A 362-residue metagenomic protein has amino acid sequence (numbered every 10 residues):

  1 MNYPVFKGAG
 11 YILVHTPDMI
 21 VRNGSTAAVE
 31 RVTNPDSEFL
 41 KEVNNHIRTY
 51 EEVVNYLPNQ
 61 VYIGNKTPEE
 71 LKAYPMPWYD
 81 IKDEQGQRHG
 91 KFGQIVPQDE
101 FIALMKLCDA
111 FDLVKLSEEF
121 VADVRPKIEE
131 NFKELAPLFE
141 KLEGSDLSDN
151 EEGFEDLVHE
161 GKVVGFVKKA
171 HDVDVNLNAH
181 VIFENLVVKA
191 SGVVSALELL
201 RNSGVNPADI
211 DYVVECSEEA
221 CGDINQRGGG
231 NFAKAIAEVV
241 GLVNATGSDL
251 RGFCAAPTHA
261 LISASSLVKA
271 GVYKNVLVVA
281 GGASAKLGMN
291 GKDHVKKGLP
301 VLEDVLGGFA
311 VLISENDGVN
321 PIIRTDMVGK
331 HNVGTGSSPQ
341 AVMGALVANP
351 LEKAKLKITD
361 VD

Functional and structural regions predicted by a protein language model:
M1-L186, D293-A354: Condensing-enzyme catalytic core mediating Claisen C-C bond formation in acyl metabolism
K162-F183, G222-S263, L267-K274: Conserved catalytic cysteine-centered active-site region of acyl-thioester-dependent Claisen-condensing enzymes
E184-S195, N225, F253-P257, T335 (+1 more regions): Phosphate/oxyanion-binding active-site loops and adjacent basic polyanion-contact surfaces
V188-S203, A260, A264, V342 (+1 more regions): Stable alpha-helical structural segments in soluble proteins, enriched in small hydrophobic residues
K189-G247, R251, K357-D362: Conserved beta-ketoacyl condensing-enzyme motif
P207-D211, V243-T246, A270-V276, G307-G308 (+1 more regions): Short coil/turn connectors at secondary-structure junctions
C216-C221, G252-P257, A280-K286: Acidic, glycine-rich active-site loops and adjacent beta-strand->loop/helix elements that engage anionic groups
K269-V305: Flexible, glycine-rich active-site loops centered on histidine and acidic residues that chelate a metal or position
